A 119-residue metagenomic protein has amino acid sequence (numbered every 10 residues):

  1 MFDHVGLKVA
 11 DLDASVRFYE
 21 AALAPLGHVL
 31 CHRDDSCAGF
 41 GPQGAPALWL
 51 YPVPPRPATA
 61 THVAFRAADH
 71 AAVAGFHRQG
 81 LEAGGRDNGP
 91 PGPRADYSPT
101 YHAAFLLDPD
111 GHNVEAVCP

Functional and structural regions predicted by a protein language model:
M1-D3: Extreme N-terminal starter segment of soluble prokaryotic enzymes
L7-A47: Core segments of cupin and vicinal oxygen chelate
L12-D13, F65-P109: Vicinal oxygen chelate
G41-E82: Long, continuous compositionally biased terminal/linker segments
N113: Glycine-rich acetyl-CoA-binding "A-motif" of GNAT/NAT acetyltransferases
A116: Short glycine-/small-residue motifs
